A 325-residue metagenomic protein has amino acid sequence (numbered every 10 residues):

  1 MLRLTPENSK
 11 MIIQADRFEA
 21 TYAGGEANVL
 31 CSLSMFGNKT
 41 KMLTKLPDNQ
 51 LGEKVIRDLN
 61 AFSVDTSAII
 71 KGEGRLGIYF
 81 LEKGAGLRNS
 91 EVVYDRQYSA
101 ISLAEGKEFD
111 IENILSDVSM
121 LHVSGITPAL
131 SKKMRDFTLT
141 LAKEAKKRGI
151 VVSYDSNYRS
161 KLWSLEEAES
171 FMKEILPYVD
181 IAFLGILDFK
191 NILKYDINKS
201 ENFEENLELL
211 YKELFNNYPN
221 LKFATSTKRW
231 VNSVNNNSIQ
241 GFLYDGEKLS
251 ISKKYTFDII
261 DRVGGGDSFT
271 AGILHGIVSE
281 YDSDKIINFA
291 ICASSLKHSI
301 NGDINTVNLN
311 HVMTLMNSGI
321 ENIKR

Functional and structural regions predicted by a protein language model:
M1-K10, N236-S252: Acidic-glycine-rich active-site phosphate/pyrophosphate-binding loop
M1-V64, A85-L87, E105-G106, I259-I260 (+1 more regions): Glycine-rich phosphate/adenosyl-contacting loop at the front of the ribokinase-like
L33, G185, G266: Short, conserved phosphate/pyrophosphate- and ester-handling motifs at nucleotide-, phospho-/glycolipid
K45-P47, S67-G74: Beta-strand->loop->alpha-helix junctions that form or flank phosphate-binding loops in nucleotide-handling enzymes
E82-R135: Conserved phosphate-binding/catalytic loop of the ribokinase/pfkB sugar-kinase fold
R148, L162-D245: Conserved phosphate/ATP/ADP-binding segment of small-molecule kinases
G149-S156: Short beta-strand/loop segments at the ligand-binding rim of alpha/beta enzyme cores
K253-G319, I323: Conserved post-catalytic alpha-helical subdomain immediately downstream of the catalytic base and nucleotide-binding
